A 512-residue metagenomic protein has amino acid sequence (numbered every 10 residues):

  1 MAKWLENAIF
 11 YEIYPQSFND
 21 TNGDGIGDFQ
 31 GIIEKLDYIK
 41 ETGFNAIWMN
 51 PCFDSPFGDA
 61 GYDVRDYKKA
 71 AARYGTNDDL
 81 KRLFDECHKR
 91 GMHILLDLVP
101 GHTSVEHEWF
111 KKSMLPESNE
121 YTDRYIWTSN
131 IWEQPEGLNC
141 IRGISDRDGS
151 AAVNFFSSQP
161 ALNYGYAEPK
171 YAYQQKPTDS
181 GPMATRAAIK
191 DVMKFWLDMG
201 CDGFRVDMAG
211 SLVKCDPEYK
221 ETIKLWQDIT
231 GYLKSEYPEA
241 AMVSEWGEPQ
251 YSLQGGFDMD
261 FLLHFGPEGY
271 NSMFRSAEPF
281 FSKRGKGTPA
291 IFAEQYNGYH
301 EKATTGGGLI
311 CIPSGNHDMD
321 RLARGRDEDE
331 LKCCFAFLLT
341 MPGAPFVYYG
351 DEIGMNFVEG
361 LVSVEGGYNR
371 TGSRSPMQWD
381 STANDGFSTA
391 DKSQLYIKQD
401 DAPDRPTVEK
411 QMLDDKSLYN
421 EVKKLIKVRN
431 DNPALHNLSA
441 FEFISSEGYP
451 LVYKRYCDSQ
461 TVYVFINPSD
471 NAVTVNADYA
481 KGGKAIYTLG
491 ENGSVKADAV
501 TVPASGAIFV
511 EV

Functional and structural regions predicted by a protein language model:
A2-A184, D198, A209-G256, M377 (+1 more regions): Acidic/aromatic-lined carbohydrate-recognition and catalytic surfaces of CAZymes acting on diverse glycans
L5-E6, K234-E236, G256, P313 (+2 more regions): Loop/helix patches that line or flank the sugar-binding groove of alpha-linked glycan CAZymes
Q16-F18, F53-S55, P100-G101, D202 (+10 more regions): Short, solvent-exposed loop/turn segments at secondary-structure junctions
F44, C201, G343-A344: A structural motif
V105-C140, W226, T230-P376, S381-N384: Conserved alpha/beta catalytic core and glycan-binding cleft of carbohydrate-active enzymes
P182-F204: An active-site-proximal structural segment forming one wall of the substrate-binding cleft that immediately precedes
A472-E491: Beta-strand-rich binding/interaction modules
K496-V512: C-terminal beta-strand-rich structural cap/linker in extracellular carbohydrate-active enzymes
